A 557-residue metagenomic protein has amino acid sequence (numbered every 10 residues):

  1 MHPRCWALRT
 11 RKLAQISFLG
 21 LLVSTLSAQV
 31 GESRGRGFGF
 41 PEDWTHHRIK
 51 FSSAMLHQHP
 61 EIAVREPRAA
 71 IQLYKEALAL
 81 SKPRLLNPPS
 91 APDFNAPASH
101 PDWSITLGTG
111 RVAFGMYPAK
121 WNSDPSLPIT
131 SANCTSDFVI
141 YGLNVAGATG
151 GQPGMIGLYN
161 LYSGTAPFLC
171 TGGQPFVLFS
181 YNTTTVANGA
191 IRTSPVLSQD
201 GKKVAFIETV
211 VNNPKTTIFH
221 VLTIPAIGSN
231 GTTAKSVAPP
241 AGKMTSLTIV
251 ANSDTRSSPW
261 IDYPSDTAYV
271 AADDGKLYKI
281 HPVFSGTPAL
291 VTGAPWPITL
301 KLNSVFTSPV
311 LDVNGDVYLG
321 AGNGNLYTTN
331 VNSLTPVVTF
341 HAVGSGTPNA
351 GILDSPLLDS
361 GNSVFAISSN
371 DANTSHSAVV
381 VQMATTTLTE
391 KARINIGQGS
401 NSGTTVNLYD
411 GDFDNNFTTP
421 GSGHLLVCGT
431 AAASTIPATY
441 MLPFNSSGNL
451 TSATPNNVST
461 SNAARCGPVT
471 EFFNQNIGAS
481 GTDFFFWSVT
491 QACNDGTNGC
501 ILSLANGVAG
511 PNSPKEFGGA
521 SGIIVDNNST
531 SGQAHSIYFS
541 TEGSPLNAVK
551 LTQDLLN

Functional and structural regions predicted by a protein language model:
M1-T10: N-terminal secretory signal peptides that target proteins for export/translocation
L13-I16, D312: Small-residue packing motifs within transmembrane alpha-helices
Q15-T25: Bacterial N-terminal signal peptides
T25-P97: Intrinsically disordered, low-structural-confidence terminal and linker regions
R34-F38, Y74-E76, S81-N557: Mobile, glycine-rich extracellular loop/lid and propeptide segments that shape or gate substrate/ligand access
